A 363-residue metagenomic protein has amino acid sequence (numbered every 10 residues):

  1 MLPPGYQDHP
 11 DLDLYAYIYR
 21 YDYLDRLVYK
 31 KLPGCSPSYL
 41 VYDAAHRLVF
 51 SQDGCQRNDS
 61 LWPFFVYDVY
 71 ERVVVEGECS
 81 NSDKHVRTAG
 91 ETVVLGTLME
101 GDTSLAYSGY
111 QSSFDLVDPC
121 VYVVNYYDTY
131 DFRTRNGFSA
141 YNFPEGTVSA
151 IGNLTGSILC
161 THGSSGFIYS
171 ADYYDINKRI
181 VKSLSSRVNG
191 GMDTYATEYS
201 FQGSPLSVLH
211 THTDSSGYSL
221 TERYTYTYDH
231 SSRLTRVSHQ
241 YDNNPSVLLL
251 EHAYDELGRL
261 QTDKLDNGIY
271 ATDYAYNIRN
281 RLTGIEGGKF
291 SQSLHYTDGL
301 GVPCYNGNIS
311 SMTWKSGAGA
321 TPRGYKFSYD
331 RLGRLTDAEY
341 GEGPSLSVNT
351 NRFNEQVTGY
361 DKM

Functional and structural regions predicted by a protein language model:
M1-K362: Beta-strand elements of repeat-based all-beta scaffolds
